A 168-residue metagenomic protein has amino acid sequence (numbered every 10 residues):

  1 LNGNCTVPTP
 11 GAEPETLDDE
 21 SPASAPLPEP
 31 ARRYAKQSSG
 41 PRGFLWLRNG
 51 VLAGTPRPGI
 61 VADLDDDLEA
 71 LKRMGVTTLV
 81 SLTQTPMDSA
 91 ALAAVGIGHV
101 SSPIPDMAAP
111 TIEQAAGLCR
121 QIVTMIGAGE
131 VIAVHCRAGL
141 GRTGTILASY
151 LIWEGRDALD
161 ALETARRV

Functional and structural regions predicted by a protein language model:
L1-A133, T145-V168: Cys-dependent protein tyrosine phosphatase-like superfamily
C136: Short cysteine clusters
G139: Conserved G/P- and acidic residue-centered "switch" motifs that form tight phosphate/ATP-binding loops in soluble
R142: Conserved SAM/SAH-binding loop-helix junction of Class I S-adenosyl-L-methionine-dependent methyltransferases
